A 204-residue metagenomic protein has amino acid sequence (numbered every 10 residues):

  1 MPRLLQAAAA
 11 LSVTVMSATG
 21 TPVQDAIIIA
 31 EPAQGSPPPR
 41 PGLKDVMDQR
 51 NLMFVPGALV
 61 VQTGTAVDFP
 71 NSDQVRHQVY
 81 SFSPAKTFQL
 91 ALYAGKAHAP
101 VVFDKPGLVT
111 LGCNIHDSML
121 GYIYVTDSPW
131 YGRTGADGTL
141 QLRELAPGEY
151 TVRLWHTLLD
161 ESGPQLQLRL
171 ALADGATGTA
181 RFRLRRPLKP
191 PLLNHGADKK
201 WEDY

Functional and structural regions predicted by a protein language model:
M1-A9: Gram-negative bacterial Sec-dependent N-terminal signal peptides
A8-Y204: Extracytoplasmic copper-binding redox domains, predominantly the cupredoxin/blue-copper superfamily
